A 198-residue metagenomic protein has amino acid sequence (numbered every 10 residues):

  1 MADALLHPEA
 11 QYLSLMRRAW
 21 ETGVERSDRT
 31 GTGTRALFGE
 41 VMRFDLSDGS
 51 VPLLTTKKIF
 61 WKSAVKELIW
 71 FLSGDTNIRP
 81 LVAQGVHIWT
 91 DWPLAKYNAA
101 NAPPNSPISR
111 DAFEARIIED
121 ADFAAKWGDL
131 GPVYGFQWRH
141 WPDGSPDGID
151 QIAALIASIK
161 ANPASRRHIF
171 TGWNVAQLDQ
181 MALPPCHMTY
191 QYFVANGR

Functional and structural regions predicted by a protein language model:
M1-R198: Terminal, non-catalytic protein-protein interaction segments that mediate quaternary/complex assembly
